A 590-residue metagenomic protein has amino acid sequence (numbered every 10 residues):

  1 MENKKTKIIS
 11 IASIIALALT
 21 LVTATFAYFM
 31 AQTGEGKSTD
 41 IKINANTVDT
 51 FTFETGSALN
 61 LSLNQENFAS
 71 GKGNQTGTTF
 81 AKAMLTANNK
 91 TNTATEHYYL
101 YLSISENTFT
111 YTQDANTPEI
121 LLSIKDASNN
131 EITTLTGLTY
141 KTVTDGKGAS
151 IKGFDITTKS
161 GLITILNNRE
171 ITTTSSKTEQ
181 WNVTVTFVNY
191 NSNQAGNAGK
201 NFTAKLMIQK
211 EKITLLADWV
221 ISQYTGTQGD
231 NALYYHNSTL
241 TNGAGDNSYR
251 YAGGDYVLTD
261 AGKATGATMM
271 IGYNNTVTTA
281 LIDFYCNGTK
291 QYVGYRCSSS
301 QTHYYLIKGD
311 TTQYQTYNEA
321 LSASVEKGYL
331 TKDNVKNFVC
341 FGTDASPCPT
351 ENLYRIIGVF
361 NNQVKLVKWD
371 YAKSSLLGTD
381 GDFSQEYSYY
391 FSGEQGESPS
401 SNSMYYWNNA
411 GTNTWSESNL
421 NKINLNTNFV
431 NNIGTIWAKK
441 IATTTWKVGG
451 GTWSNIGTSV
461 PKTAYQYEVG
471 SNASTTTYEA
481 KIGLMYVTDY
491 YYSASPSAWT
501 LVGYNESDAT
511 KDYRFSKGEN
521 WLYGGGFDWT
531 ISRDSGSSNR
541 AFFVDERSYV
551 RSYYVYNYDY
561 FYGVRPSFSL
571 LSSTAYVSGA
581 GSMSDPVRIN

Functional and structural regions predicted by a protein language model:
E2-G73, G196-I213: Short, polar/proline-rich extracytoplasmic segments that appear immediately after membrane translocation
E2-K5, L63-T76, E131-N189: Extracellular adhesion/glycan-binding regions together with long Ser/Thr- and acidic-residue-rich low-complexity tracts
L21, M30, K72-A149: Surface-exposed interaction patch
S38-D40, K82, T203-K205, Y304 (+2 more regions): Well-ordered beta-strand positions in beta-sheet-rich domains
T50, T214-N590: Long, domain-scale functional regions
S57-T110, C340, P347-N362, I436: N-terminal segments of secreted, surface-exposed, or virion structural proteins that, immediately after any
G77-H97, Y101-E106, T158-T214: C-terminal, structured domain-capping segment
T110-D114, A195-N197, S346-P347, V555-Y558: Short consensus segments that form the blades of beta-propeller domains, in both extracellular/periplasmic
